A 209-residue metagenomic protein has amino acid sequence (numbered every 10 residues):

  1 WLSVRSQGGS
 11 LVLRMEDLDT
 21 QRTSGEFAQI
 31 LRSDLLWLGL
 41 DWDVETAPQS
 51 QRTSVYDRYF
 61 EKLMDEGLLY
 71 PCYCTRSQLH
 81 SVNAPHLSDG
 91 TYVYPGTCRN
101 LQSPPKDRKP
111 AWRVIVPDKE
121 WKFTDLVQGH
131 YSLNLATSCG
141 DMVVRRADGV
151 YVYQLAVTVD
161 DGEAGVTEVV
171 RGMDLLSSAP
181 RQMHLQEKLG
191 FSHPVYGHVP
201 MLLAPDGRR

Functional and structural regions predicted by a protein language model:
W1-L87, M173-F191: N-terminal Rossmann-like or analogous alpha/beta NTP/dinucleotide-binding catalytic cores that position adenine
R76-R209: Active-site cores that bind ATP or allylic diphosphates and position pyrophosphate for catalysis
